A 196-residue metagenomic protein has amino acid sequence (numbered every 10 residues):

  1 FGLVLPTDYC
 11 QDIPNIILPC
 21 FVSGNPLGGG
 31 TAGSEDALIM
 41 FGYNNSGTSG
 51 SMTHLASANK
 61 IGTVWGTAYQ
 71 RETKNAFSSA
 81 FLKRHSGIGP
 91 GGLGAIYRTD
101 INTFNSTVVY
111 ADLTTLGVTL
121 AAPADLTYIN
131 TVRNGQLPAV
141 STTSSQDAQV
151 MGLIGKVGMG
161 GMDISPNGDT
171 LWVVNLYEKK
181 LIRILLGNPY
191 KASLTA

Functional and structural regions predicted by a protein language model:
F1-A196: Sequence/structural signature of beta-propeller domains
